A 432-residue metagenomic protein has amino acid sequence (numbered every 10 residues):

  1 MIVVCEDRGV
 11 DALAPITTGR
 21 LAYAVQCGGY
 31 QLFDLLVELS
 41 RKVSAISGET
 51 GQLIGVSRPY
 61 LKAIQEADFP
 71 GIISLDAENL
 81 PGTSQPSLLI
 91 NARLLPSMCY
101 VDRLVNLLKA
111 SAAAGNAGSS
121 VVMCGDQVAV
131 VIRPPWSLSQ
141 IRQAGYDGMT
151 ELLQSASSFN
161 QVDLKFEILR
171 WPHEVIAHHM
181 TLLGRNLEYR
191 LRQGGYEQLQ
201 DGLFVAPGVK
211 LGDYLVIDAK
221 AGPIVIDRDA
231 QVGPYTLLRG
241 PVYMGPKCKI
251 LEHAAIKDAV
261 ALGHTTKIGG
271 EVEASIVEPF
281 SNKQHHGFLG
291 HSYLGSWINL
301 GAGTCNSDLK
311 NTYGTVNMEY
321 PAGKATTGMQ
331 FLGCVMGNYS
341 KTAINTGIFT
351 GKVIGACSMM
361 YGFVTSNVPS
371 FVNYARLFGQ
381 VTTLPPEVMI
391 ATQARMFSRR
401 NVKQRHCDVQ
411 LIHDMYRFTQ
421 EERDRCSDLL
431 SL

Functional and structural regions predicted by a protein language model:
M1-L203, G208, S370-L432: Terminal amphipathic alpha-helical/low-complexity segments used for targeting or macromolecular assembly
G9-A12, A24-Q26, E252-H253, K267-L430: Glycine-rich hexapeptide-repeat left-handed beta-helix
P15-T18, S157, Q161, G212 (+5 more regions): Generic, low-specificity signal for short hydrophobic/alpha-helical stretches with a mild N-terminal bias, encompassing
Q31-D34, H173, R228, P246 (+4 more regions): Active-site-proximal helix/loop capping residues that flank conserved catalytic or ligand/cofactor
R41, T83-Q85, V232, V277 (+1 more regions): Short glycine/proline-enriched coil/turn segments at helix->beta-strand junctions
P86, Y214, C357: Conserved beta-strand and immediately adjacent loop positions that scaffold enzyme active sites
Q193-G295, K310-N311, Y320, M329 (+2 more regions): Extended beta-solenoid/beta-helix repeat architectures
